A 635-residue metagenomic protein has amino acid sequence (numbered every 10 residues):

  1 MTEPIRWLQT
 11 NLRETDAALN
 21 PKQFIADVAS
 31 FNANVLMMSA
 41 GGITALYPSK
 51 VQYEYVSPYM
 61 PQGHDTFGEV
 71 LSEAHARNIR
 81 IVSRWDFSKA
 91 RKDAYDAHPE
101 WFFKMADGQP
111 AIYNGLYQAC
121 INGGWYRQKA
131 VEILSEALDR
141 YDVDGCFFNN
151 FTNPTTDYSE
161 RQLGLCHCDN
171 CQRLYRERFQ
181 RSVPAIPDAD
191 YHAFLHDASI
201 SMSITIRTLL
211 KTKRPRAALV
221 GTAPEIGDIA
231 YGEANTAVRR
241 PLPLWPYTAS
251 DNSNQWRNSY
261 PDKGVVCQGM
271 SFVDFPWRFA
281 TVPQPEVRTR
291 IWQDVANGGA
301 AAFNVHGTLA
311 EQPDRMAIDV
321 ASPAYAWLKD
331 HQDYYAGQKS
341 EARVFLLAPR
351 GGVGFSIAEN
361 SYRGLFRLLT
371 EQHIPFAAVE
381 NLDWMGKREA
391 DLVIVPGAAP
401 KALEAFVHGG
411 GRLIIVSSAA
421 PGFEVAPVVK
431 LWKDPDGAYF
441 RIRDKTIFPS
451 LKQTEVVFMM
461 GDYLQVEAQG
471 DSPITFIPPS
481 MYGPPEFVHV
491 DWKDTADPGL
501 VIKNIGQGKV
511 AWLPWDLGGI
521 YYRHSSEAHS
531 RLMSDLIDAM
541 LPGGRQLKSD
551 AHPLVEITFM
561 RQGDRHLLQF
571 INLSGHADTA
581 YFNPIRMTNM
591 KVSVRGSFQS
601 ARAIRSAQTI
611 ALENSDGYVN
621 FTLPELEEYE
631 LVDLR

Functional and structural regions predicted by a protein language model:
M1-A18: Boundary/entry segment of secreted carbohydrate-active catalytic domains
T2-P4, I81, P184, D188-R635: Carbohydrate-binding surfaces of carbohydrate-active enzymes
W7, V28, A74, A130 (+5 more regions): Conserved, mostly hydrophobic/aromatic
R13-F31, E54-R77, Q128, S201 (+1 more regions): Aromatic- and glycine-enriched glycan-recognition loops and surfaces that form the carbohydrate-binding subsites
T15-S30, Y126-A137, S253, P283-I291 (+1 more regions): Short, acidic/polar
N20-A45, I291, L368-Q372: Catalytic domains of carbohydrate-active enzymes, especially glycoside hydrolases
A29-D65, K89-N114, T155-H167, R214 (+2 more regions): Aromatic-lined carbohydrate-binding/catalytic grooves of carbohydrate-active enzymes
S83, F87-Y141, C171-H196, I200-I204: Active-site-adjacent "subsite" loops/lids of carbohydrate-active enzymes
